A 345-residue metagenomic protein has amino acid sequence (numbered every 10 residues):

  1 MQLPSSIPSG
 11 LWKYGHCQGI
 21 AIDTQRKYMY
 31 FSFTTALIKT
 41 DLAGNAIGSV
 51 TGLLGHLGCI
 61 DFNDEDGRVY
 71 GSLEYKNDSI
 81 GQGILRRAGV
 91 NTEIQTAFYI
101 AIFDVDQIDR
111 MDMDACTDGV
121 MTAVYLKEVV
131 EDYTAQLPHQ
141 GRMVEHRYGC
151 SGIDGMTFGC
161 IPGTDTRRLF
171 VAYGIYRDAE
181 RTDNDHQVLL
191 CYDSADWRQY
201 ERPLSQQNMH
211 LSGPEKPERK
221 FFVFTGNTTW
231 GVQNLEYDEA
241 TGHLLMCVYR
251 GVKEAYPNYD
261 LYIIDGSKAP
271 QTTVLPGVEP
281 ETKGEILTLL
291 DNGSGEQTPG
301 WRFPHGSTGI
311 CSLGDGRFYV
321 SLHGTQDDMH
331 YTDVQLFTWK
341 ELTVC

Functional and structural regions predicted by a protein language model:
P4-G10, V105-I153, D193-T229, T273-P304: Surface-exposed loop and turn segments in beta-propeller and other repeat-based domains that flank or scaffold
S5-A36, H56, D154, I161 (+1 more regions): Beta-strand-rich domains and repeat architectures in extracellular enzymes and scaffolds, especially beta-propellers
I22-R26, F62-D66, C160-D165, D238-T241 (+1 more regions): Residue-level detector of Asp-centered blade-edge/turn motifs that repeat once per structural unit in beta-propeller
T35, E74-N77, D106, K127-A135 (+4 more regions): Residue-level signature of beta-propeller blades and closely related beta-rich strand-turn architectures in secreted
A43-E93: Blade-loop segments of beta-propeller domains
I84-M111, T182-S205, Y256-P280, H330-C345: Beta-propeller blade signature
P304-C345: Blade-level signature of beta-propeller repeat domains, shared across WD40, Kelch, NHL, RCC1 and BNR/Asp-box propellers
